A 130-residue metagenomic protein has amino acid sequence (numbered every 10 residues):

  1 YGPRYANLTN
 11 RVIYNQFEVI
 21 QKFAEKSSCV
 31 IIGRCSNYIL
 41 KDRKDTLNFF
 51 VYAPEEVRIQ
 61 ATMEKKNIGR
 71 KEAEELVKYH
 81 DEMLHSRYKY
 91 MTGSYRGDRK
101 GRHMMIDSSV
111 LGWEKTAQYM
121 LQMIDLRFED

Functional and structural regions predicted by a protein language model:
Y1-S28: ATP-dependent small-molecule kinase phosphotransfer cores that center on conserved nucleotide phosphate-binding segments
F17, W113-L121: Short, amphipathic alpha-helical "lid/cap" segments that border enzyme active or binding sites
F23, I39-D42: RNA pseudouridine synthases
G33-N37: Short, polar loop motifs at secondary-structure junctions
D42-K66, R70-K78: Conserved phosphate-donor/acceptor-positioning beta-strand/loop module used by diverse small-molecule
G69-E114: Small-molecule kinase domains that catalyze NTP-dependent phosphoryl transfer to phosphate-bearing small molecules
R127-D130: C-terminal helical "lid" subdomain and adjoining coupling/linker elements of P-loop NTPases
